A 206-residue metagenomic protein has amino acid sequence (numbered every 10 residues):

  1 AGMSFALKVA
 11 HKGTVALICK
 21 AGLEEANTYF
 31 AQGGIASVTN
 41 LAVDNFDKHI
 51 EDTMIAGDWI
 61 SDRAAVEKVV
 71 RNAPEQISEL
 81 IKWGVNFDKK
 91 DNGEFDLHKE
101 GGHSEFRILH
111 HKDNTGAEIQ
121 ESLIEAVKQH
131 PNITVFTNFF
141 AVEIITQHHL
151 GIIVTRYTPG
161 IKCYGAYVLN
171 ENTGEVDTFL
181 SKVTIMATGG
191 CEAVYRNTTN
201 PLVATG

Functional and structural regions predicted by a protein language model:
A1-L17, I185: N-terminal Rossmann-like FAD-binding beta1-loop-alpha1 element of flavoenzymes
M3, D47, L202: Glycine-rich phosphate-binding loop at the start of an alpha helix
F5-A6, T28-Y29, N197: Short, glycine/acidic-enriched capping/hinge loops at junctions between secondary-structure elements
T14, C19-Y164, L169-E175, A187 (+1 more regions): Conserved N-terminal/central alpha/beta ligand/cofactor-binding core
C163, S181-K182: Local beta-strand N-terminus motif with an aromatic residue
V176-L180: Well-ordered beta-strand positions in beta-sheet-rich domains
V183-G206: Glycine-rich loop(s) and the adjacent beta-strand/alpha-helix scaffold that form part
